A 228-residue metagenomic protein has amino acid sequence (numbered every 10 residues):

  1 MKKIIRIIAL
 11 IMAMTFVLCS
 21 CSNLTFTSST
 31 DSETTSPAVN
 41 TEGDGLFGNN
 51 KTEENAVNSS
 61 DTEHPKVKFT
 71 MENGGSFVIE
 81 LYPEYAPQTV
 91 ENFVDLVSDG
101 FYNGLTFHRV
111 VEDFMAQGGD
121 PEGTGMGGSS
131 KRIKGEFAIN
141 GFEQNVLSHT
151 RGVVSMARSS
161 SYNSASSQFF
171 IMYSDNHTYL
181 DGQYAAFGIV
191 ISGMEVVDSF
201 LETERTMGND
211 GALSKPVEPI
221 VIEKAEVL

Functional and structural regions predicted by a protein language model:
M1-C19: Sec-dependent bacterial lipoprotein signal peptides
F16-L228: Cyclophilin-like peptidyl-prolyl cis-trans isomerases
